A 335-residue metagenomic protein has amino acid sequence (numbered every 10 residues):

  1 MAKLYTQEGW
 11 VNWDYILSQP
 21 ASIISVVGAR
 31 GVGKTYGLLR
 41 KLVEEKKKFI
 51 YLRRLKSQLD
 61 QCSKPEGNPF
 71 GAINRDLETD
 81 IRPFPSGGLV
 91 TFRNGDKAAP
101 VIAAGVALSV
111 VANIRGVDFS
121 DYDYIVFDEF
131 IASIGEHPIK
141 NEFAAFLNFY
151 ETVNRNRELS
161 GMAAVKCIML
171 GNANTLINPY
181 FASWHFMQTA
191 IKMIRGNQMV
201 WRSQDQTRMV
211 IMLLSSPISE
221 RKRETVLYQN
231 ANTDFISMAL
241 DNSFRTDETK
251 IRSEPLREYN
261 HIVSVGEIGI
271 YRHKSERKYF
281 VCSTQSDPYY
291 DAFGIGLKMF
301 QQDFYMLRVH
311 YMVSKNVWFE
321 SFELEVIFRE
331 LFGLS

Functional and structural regions predicted by a protein language model:
A2-S335: Phosphate/NTP-binding elements of NTP-utilizing enzymes
